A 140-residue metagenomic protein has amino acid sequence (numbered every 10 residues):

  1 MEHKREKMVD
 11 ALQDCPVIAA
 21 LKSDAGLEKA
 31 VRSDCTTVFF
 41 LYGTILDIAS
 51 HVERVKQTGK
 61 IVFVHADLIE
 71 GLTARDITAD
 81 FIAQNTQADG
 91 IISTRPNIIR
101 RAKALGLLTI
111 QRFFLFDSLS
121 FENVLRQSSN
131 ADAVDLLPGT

Functional and structural regions predicted by a protein language model:
M1-K29: N-terminal amphipathic alpha-helix/helix-capping segment at the start of soluble metabolic enzymes
E6-D10, V52-G59, A83, I99-G106: Surface-exposed amphipathic alpha-helices with a cationic face
I18-K22, T36-I45, F63-G71, T86-I99 (+2 more regions): Catalytic beta/alpha-barrel core
A20-V31, A74-F81, L119-Q127: Short, acidic/polar
L27, I48-E53, A79, I99: Generic structural signal for well-ordered alpha-helices, preferentially at hydrophobic/aromatic core positions
V31-I45, A49-V55: A positional/architectural concept
A49-R75: Signature of uroporphyrinogen-III synthase
Q57, D80-I82, L108-R112, R126-S129: Short, hinge-like loop/turn segments at secondary-structure boundaries
